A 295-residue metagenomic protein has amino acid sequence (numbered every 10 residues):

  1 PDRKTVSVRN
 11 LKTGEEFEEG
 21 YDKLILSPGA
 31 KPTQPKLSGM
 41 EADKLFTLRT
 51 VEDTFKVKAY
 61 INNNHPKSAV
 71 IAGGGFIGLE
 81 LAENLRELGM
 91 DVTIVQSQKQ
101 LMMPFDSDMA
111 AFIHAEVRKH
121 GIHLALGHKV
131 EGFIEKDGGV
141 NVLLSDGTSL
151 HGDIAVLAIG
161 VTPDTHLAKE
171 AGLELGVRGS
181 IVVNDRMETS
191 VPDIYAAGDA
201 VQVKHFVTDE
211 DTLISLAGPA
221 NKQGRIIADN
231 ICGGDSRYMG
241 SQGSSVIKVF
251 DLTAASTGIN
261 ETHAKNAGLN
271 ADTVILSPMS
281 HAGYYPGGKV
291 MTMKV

Functional and structural regions predicted by a protein language model:
P1-G39: A conserved beta-strand/loop capping segment in the N-terminal third of enzymes that catalyze redox or closely related
P1-S7, K12, E19, E87-D185: A Rossmann-like FAD-binding core segment of flavoenzymes
L26-L88, H123, V177-R178, V183-D185: Glycine-rich dinucleotide-binding loop and its adjacent helix/turn
P32, I181-Y195, A282-T292: FAD-binding beta-loop-beta segment adjacent to the flavin cofactor pocket
E41-H65, N141, T148-D229: FAD-site-proximal beta/loop scaffold in flavoenzymes
F46, H123-A125, Y195, D272-V274: General small-molecule cofactor/ligand-binding pocket signal
S68-A69, F76-I134, I214-A220, D235-H263: Rossmann-like dinucleotide-binding cores of NAD(P)H-dependent redox enzymes
A200-V295: Mid-to-C-terminal Rossmann-like scaffold of FAD/NAD(P)H-dependent oxidoreductases
